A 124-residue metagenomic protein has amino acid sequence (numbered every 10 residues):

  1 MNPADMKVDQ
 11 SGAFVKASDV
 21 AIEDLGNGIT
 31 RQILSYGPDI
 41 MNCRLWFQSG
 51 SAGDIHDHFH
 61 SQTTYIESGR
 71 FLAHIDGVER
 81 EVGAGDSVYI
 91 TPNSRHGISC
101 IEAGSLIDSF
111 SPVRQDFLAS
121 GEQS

Functional and structural regions predicted by a protein language model:
M1-D39, A119-S124: A short, N-terminal "cap"/entry segment at the start of jelly-roll beta-barrel domains of the cupin/DSBH fold
G26, C43-D57: Conserved short histidine dyad/triad with adjacent acidic residue
G53-I55, A73-H74, I90, R95-I101: Short beta-strand His + acidic residue motifs that chelate non-heme Fe in jelly-roll/DSBH and cupin folds
H58-H60, S87: Amphipathic, hydrophobic secondary-structure cores in small proteins
H60-F71, D76: Glycine- and acidic-residue-biased ligand/ion/polar-headgroup-sensing regions
E67-S68, G83-A84, E102: A cytosolic small-molecule/anion-sensing beta-strand core signal
G77-P92: Short acidic-glycine-tyrosine-enriched beta hairpin
P92-D116: Ligand-binding loop in jelly-roll beta-barrel domains
